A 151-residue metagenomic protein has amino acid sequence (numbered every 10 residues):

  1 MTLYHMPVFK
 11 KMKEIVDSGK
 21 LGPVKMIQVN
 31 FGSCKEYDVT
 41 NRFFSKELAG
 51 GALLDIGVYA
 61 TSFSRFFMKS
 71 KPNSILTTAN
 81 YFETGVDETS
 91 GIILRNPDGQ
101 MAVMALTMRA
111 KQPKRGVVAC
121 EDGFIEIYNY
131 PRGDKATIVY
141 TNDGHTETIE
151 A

Functional and structural regions predicted by a protein language model:
M1-L3, N30-K35, Y81, M108 (+1 more regions): Short, flexible active-site-adjacent loop segments at beta-strand->alpha-helix junctions, enriched in small/polar
Y4-I75: Predominantly a Rossmann-like dinucleotide-binding segment in NAD(P)-dependent oxidoreductases
F9-K10, Y37-R42, D87-T89, G116 (+2 more regions): Short aromatic-enriched loop/helix-cap "lid" or pocket-rim segments at secondary-structure transitions that line
P23, V103, E126-I127, T148-E150: A sequence-level detector of short linear motifs
M26-F31, E126-N129, K135, Y140: Mobile, glycine-enriched helix-loop/loop "lid" segments at the mouths of ligand-binding/catalytic clefts that gate
S62-G133: Contiguous beta-strand/loop segments that form the cofactor/metal-binding neighborhood of enzyme cores
N96, Y140-N142: Residue-level signal for short segments within beta-strands and strand-turn junctions of well-structured beta-sheet
R132-K135, N142-A151: C-terminal helical cap and adjacent loop that interface with cofactors, partners, or active-site loops
